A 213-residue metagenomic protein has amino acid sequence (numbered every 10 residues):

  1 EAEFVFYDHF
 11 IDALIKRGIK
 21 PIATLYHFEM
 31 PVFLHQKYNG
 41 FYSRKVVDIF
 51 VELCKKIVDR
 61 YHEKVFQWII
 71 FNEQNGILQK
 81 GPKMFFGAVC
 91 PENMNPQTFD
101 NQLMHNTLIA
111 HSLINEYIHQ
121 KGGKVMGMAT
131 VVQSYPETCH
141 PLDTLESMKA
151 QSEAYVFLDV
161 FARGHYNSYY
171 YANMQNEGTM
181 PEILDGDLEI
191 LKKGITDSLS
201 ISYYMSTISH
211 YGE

Functional and structural regions predicted by a protein language model:
V5-E213: Active-site region of glycoside hydrolase catalytic domains
